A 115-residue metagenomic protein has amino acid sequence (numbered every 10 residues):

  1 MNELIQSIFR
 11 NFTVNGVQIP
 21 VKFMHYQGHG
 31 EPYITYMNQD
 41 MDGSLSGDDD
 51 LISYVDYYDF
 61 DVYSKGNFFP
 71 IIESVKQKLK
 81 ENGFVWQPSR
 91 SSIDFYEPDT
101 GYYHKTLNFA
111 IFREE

Functional and structural regions predicted by a protein language model:
M1-S46, Q77, E97-D99: Small/polar-rich, solvent-exposed N-terminal microdomains that initiate assembly or binding
N38-D40, G66, R90-D94: Short, well-ordered turn and helix-capping elements at secondary-structure junctions
D40-D42, G66-F68, R113-E115: Residues that cap or initiate secondary-structure elements
I52-G66, Y103-R113: Oligomerization/assembly interface segments of phage tail-like spikes and tubes
E73-E115: Acidic-leaning, charged glycine-interspersed low-complexity segments
